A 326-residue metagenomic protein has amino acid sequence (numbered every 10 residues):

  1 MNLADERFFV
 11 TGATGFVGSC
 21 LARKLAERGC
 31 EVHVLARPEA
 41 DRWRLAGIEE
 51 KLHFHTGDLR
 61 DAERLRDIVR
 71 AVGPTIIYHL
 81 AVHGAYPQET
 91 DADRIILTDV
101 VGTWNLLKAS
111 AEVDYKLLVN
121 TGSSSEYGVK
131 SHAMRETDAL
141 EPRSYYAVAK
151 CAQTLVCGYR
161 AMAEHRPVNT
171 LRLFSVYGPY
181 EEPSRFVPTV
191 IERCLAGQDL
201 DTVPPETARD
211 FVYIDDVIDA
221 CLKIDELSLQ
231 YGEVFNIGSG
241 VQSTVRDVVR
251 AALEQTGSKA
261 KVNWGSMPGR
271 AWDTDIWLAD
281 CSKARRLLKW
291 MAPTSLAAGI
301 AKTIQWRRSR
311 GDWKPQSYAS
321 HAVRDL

Functional and structural regions predicted by a protein language model:
R7-R28: N-terminal Rossmann NAD(P)H-binding glycine-rich loop of SDR-like oxidoreductase domains
T56-T98: NAD(P)H-binding glycine-rich loop region in Rossmannoid oxidoreductase-like domains and their noncatalytic homologs
H79, V101-Y145: Conserved Rossmann-fold NAD(P)-dependent oxidoreductase catalytic core, especially the SDR/UDP-sugar
Q88-E89, V168-P179, V190-V212, A220 (+1 more regions): A conserved pocket-lining segment of Rossmann-fold NAD(P)-dependent short-chain dehydrogenase/reductase
V129, R143-N169, L195: Active-site Tyr-X1-5-Lys
C151, V176-P188, Q198, I214-D215 (+3 more regions): Glycine/proline-rich active-site loop of Rossmann-fold NAD(P)-dependent oxidoreductases
P204, V234-F235, S243-R250, G257-I276 (+1 more regions): C-terminal "lid/loop" region of Rossmann-like NAD(P)-dependent oxidoreductases
I214, V234, P268-M291, K302 (+1 more regions): Conserved C-terminal active-site "lid" loop/helix of NAD(P)H-dependent oxidoreductases that clamps the redox cofactor
